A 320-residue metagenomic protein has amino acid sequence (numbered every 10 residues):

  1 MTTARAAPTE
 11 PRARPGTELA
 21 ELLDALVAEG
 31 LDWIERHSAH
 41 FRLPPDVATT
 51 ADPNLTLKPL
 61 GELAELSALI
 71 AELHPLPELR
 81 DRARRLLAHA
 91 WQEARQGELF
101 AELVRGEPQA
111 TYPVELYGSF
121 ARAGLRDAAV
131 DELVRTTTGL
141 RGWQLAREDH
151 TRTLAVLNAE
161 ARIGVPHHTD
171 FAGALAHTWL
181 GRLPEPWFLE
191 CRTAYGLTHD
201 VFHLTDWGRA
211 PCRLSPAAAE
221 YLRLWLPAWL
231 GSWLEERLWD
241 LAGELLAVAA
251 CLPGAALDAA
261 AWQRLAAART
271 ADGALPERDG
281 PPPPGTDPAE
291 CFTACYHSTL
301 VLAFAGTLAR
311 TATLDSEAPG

Functional and structural regions predicted by a protein language model:
T2-L76, R122, V134-L140, T178 (+1 more regions): Terminal, non-catalytic domain-edge segments
R12-A13, D46, D200, S232-D240 (+2 more regions): Proteins with a high burden of low-complexity, intrinsically disordered sequence enriched in S/T/G/P/A and R, requiring
L63-A64, V156-L157, V201-H203, L245 (+1 more regions): Short beta-strand elements that form the blades of beta-propeller/WD-repeat-like and other beta-sheet-rich scaffold
D81-A88: Glycine-rich, aromatic-bearing surface loops/beta-hairpins
A88-D240, A250-L252, W262, A266: Eukaryote-skewed repeat-based solenoidal scaffolds used as protein-protein interaction platforms, primarily
E236-L246, T293-L300: Amphipathic alpha-helical protein-interaction segments enriched in hydrophobic
